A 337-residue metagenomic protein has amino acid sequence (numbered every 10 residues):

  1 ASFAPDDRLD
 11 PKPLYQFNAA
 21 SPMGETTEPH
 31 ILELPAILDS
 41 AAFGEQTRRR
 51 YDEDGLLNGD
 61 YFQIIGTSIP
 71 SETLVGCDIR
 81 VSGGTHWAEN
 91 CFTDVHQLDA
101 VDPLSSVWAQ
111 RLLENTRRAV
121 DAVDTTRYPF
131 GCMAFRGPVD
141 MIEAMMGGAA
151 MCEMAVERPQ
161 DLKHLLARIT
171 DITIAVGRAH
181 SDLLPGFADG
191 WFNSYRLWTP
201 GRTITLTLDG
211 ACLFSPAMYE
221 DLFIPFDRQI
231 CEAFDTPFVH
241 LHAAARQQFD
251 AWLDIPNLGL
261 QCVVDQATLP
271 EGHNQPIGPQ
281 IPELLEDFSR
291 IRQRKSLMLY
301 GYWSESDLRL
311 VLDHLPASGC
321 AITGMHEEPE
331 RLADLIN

Functional and structural regions predicted by a protein language model:
A1-P35, S40, G44-Q63, V101-N337: Active-site loop segments of alpha/beta catalytic cores
G59-E89: A contiguous, mid-domain pocket- or channel-lining segment that forms the substrate-recognition surface
C77-V95, T199-D209, L213: Aromatic- and acidic-residue-enriched carbohydrate-binding clefts of CAZyme catalytic domains
L98: Short clusters of hydrophobic/aromatic residues that line enzyme substrate/ligand-binding pockets
